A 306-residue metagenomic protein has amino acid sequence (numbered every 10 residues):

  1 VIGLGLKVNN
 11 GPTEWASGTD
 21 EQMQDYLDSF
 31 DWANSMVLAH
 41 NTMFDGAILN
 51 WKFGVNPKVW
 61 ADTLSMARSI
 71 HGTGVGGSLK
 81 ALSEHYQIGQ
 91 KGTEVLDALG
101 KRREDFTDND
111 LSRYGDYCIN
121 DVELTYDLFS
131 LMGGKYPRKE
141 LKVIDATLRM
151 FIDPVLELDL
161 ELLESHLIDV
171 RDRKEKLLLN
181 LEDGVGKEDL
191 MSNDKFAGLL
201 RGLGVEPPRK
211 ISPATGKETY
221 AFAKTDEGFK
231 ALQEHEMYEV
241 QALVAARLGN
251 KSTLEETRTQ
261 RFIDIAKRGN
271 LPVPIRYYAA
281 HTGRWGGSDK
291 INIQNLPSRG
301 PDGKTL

Functional and structural regions predicted by a protein language model:
V1, G74, L99-T305: Conserved "right-hand" nucleotidyltransferase catalytic core of DNA-directed polymerases
G3-L6, N10-Q24, F30-G133, E140 (+1 more regions): Active-site-proximal helix-loop-helix substrate-binding element of RNase H-like nuclease domains
D25-L27, S298-R299: A short, polar/proline- and glycine-enriched secondary-structure boundary/capping micro-motif
